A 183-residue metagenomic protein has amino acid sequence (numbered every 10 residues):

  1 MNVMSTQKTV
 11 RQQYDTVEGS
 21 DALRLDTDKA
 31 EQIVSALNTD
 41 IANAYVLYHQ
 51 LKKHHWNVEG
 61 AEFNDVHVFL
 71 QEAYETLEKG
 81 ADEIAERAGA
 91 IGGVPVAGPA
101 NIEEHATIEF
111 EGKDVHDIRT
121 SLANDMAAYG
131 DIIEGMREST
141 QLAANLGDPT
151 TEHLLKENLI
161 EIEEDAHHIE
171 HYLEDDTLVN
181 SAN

Functional and structural regions predicted by a protein language model:
M1-N183: Iron-associated oxidoreductase/ferritin-like identity signal
